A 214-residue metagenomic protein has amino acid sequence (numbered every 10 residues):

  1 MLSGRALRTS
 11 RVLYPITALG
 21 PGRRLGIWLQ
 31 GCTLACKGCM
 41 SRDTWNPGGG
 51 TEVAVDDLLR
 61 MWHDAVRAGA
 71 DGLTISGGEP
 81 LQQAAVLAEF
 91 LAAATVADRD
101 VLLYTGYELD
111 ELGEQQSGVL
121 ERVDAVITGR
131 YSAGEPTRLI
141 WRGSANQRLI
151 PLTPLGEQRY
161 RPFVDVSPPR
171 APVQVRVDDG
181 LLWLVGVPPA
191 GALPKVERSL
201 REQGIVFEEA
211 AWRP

Functional and structural regions predicted by a protein language model:
L2-T17, R60, A97, Y107 (+1 more regions): Auxiliary Fe-S-binding modules of radical SAM enzymes
R5-Y14, R23, G38-L103, L109-G118: Conserved Radical SAM active-site core
T17-I27: Short, intrinsically disordered, charge-biased short linear motifs at domain edges
G20-P21, G38-M40, P194-E197: Short, glycine/acidic-enriched capping/hinge loops at junctions between secondary-structure elements
G26-W28, T74, W183: Short aromatic/hydrophobic contact patches that present stacked aromatics for nucleic-acid/ligand binding
I27, C32, C36-C39: Short cysteine clusters
T33, E79-P80, Y131: Gly/Ser/Thr-rich beta-alpha loop segments that engage phosphate groups in nucleotides
